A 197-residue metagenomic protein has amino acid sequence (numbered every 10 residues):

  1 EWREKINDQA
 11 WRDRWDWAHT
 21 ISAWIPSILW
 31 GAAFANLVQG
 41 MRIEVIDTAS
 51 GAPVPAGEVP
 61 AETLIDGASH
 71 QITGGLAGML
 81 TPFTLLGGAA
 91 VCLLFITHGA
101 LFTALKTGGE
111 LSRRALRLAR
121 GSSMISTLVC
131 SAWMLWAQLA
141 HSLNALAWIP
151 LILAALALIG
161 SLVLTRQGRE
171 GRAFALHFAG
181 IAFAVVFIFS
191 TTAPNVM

Functional and structural regions predicted by a protein language model:
E1-K5: Membrane helical hairpin/interfacial module
D8-A173, F187: Long, contiguous internal "core" modules enriched in hydrophobic/ aromatic residues
R172-M197: C-terminal hydrophobic structural anchor segments that stabilize assembly/packing rather than catalytic chemistry
